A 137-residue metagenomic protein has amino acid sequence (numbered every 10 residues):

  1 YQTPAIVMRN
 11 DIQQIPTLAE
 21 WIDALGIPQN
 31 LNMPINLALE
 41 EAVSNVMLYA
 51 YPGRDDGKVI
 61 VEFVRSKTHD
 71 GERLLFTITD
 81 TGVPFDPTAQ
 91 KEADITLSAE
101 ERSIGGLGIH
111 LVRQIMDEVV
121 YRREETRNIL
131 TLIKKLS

Functional and structural regions predicted by a protein language model:
Y1-P4, M47-S137: Conserved beta-strand-loop-beta-strand hairpin that lines the nucleotide-binding pocket of ATP/GTP-utilizing enzymes
A5-M8, N32: Amphipathic, non-membrane alpha-helical segments in soluble helical-bundle scaffolds
V7-I15: A short beta-loop-alpha structural element at the N-terminal edge of CoA-dependent acyl/N-acetyltransferase catalytic
N10, L37-A38, E125: Short beta->alpha linker loops
T17-S44, E101-S103: Conserved short strand/loop->alpha-helix "switch" segment adjacent to the catalytic nucleotide/phosphoryl-transfer site
